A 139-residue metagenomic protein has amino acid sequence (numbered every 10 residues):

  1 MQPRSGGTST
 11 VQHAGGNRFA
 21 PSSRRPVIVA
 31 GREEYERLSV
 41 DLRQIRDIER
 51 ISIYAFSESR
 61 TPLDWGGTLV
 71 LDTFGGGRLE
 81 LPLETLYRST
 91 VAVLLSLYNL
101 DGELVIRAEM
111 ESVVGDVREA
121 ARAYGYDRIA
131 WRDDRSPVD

Functional and structural regions predicted by a protein language model:
M1-D139: Intrinsic-disorder/low-complexity signal
